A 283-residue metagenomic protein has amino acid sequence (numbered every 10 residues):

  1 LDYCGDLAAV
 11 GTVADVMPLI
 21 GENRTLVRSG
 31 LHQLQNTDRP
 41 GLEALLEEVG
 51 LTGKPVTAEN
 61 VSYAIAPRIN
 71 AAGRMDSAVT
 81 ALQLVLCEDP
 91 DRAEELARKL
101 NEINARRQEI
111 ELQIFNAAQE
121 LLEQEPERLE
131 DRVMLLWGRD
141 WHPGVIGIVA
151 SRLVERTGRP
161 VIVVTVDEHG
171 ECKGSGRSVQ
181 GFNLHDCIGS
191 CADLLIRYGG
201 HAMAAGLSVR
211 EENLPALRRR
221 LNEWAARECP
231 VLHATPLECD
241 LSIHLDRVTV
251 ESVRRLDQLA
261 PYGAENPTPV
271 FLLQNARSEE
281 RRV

Functional and structural regions predicted by a protein language model:
L1-M17, I188: Conserved phosphate-handling catalytic cores of large alpha/beta enzymes
C4-G5, P18-E22, Q33-L34: N-terminal glycine-/lysine-enriched basic segments
M17, H142-V145, H169-C172, N213-L214: Flexible loop/turn segments at secondary-structure boundaries
L19, G138-R139, G206: Glycine- and other small-residue-rich loops at beta-strand/loop junctions that grip anionic moieties
R24-P67, A71-L121, V133, S151 (+2 more regions): Acidic, two-metal ion nucleic-acid-processing modules in DNA metabolism proteins
Q124-S151: Flexible, glycine/threonine-enriched loop-and-boundary segments that flank and lead into catalytic domains of large
P160-V163, L194-L195: A short linear hydrophobic-aromatic micro-motif
I162-S178: Short glycine-cluster motifs
